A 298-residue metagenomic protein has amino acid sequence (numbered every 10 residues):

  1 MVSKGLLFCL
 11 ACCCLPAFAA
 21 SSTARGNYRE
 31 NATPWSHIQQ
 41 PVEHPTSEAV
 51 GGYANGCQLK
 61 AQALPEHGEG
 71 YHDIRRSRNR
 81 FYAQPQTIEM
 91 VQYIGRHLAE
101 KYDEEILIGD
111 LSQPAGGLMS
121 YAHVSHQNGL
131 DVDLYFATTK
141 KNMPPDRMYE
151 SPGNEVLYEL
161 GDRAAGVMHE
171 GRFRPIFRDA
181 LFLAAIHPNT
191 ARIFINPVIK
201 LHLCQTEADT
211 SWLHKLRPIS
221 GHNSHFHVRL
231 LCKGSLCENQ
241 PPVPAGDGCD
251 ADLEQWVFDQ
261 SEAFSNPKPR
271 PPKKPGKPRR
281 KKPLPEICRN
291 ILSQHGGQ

Functional and structural regions predicted by a protein language model:
M1-C9: Bacterial N-terminal signal peptides that target proteins for export
F8-P16: Bacterial N-terminal signal peptides
S21-N31, P145-Q298: Catalytic cores and adjacent binding grooves of peptidoglycan-active enzymes
P34-G109, F173-F182, H187-T190: Active-site acidic/histidine clusters and adjacent loop/turn architecture that either coordinate catalytic ions
W35, M90-Y121, F194-K215: Extended, low-complexity, intrinsically disordered C-terminal regulatory tails of eukaryotic serine/threonine kinases
Y102-E104, N128-V132, N189, H222-F226: Envelope-exposed proteins and targeting segments
L107-G109, D131-A137, F194, H227-R229: Soluble periplasmic/extracytoplasmic beta-strand elements of cell-envelope proteins
Q113-H169: Acidic/His-rich structured neighborhood in mature extracellular/periplasmic domains
